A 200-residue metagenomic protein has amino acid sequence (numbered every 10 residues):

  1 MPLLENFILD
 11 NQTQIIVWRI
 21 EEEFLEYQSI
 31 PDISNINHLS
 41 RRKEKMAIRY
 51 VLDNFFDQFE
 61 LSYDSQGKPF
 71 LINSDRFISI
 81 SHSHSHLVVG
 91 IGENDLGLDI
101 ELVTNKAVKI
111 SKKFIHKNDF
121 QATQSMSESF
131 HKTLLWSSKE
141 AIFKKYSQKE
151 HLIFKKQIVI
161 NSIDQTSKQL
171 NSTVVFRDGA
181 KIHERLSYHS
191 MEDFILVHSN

Functional and structural regions predicted by a protein language model:
M1-N200: Core catalytic alpha/beta fold that binds nucleotide/phospho-ligands
